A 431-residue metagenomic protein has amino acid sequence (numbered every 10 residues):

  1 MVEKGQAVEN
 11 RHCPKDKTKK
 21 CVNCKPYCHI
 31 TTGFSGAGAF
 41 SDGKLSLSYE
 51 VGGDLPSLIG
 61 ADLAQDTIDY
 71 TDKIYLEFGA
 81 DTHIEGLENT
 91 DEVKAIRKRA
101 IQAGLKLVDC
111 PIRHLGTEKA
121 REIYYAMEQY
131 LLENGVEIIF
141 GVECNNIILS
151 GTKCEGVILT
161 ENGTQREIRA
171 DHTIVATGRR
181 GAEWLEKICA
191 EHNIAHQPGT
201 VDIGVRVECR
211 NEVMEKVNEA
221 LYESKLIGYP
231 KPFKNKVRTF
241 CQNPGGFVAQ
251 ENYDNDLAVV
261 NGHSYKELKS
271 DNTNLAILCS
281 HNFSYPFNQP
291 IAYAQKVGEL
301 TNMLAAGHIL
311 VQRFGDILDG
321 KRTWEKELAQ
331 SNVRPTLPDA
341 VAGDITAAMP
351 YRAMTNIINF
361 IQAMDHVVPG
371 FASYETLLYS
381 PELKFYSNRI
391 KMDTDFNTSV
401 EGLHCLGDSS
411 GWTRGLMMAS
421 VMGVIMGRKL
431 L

Functional and structural regions predicted by a protein language model:
M1-G52, S57, N89-L431: Residues forming the flavin
I59, L63, T67-G79: Conserved catalytic/binding loops enriched for acidic/polar residues
